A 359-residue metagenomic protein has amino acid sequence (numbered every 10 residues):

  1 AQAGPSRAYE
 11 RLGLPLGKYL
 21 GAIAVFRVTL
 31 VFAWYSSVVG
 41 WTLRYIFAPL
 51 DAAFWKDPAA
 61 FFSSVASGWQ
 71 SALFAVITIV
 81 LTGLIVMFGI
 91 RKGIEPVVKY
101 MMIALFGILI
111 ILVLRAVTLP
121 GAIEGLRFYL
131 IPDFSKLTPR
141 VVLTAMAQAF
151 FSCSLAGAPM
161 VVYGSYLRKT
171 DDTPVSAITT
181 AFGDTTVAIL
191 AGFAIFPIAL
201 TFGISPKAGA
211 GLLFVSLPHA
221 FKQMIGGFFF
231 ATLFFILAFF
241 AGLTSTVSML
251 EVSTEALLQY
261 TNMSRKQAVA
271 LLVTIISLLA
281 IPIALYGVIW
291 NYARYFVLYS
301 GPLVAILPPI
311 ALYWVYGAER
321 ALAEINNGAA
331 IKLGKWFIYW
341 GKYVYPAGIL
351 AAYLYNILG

Functional and structural regions predicted by a protein language model:
A1, R7-L14, I23, W41 (+8 more regions): Transmembrane helix-loop boundary segments of multi-pass membrane transporters
A1-L14, S36, I198-S205, A311-A318: Juxtamembrane transmembrane-helix boundary signature
P5-I23, S36-R91, P120-L143, A208-F214 (+3 more regions): Inter-helical loop and helix-membrane interface segments of multi-pass membrane transporters/permeases
L20-V25, S67, Y260-V273, Y295-I357: C-terminal membrane-solvent junction of multi-pass transporters and transport-like membrane proteins
R27-G40, G157-G164, T180, G209 (+2 more regions): Membrane-helix boundary/coupling elements in multi-pass transport proteins
V39-A66, Y166-T170, V175, T179-V187 (+3 more regions): Helix-loop-helix connectors at the membrane interface of multi-pass transporters/channels
G68-L73, G183-A191, F228-A231, F240-L243 (+2 more regions): Loop-to-transmembrane helix boundary motifs in multi-pass membrane proteins
E95, K99-L243, Q267-A268: Membrane-embedded translocation segments of transport machinery
